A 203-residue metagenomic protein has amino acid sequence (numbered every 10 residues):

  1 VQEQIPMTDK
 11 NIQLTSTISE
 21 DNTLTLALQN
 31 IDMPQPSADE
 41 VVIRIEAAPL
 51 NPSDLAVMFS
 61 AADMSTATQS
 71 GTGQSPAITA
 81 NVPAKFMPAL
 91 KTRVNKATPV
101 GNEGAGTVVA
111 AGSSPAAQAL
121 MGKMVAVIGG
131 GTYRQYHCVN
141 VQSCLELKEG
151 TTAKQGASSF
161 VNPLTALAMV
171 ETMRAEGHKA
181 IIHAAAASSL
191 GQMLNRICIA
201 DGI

Functional and structural regions predicted by a protein language model:
V1-P6: Short, Lys/Arg-enriched N-terminal segments with co-localized hydrophobic residues within the first ~10-30 amino acids
M7-L14: Short structural boundary motif marking the start of a folded domain
M33-P49, A61-G129: Glycine-rich beta-strand-centered segment in the early N-terminal region that forms part of a ligand/cofactor-binding
S53-L55: Cytochrome P450 core scaffold surrounding the K-helix E-X-X-R motif and the conserved "meander" helix-loop region
L120, S159-I203: Mid-domain Rossmann-like dinucleotide-binding core that forms the NAD(H)/NADP(H) cofactor-binding site
G129-Q142: A structural motif shared across PLP-dependent enzymes of the aminotransferase-like
G150-S159: Short pre-catalytic strand/loop immediately N-terminal to key active-site residues, enriched for Gly-Thr
